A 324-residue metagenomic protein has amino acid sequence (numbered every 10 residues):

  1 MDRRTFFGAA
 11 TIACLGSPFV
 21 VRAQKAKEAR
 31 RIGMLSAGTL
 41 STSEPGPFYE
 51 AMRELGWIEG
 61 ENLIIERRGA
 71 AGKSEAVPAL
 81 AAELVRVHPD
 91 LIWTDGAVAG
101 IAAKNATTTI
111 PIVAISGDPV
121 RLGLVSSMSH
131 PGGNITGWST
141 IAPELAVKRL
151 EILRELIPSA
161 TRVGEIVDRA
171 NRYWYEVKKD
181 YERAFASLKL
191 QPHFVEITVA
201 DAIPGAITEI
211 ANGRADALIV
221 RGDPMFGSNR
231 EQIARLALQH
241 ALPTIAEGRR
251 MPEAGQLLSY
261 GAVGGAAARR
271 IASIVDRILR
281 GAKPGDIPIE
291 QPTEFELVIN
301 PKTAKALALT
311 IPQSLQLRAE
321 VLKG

Functional and structural regions predicted by a protein language model:
M1-G324: Short hydrophobic alpha-helices and adjacent helix-cap/hinge residues
